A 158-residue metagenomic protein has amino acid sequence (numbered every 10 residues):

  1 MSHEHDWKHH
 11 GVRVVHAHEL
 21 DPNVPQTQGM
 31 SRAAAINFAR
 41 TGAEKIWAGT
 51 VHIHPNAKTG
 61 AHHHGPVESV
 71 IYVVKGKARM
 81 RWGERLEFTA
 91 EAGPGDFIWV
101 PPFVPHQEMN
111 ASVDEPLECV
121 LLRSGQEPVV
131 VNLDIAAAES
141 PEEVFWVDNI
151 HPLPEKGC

Functional and structural regions predicted by a protein language model:
M1-K45, G60, V130-C158: A short, N-terminal "cap"/entry segment at the start of jelly-roll beta-barrel domains of the cupin/DSBH fold
R40-T41, P66, R85, V113-D114: Short strand-connecting beta-turns/loops that link adjacent beta-strands
E44-I46, H64, A92, A111-V113: Short glycine/proline-enriched turns and hinge-like loops at secondary-structure junctions
V51, V70, W99, D114-N132: A short hydrophobic beta-strand segment most commonly corresponding to one strand of the jelly-roll/cupin
V51-T59, H64: Short, well-structured hydrophobic secondary-structure segments
H54-N56, W82, A92-S112, L122-S124: Conserved metal-binding segment of the jelly-roll/cupin
K58, P66-P94, V104: A short beta-strand-loop-beta hairpin characteristic of the jelly-roll/cupin
